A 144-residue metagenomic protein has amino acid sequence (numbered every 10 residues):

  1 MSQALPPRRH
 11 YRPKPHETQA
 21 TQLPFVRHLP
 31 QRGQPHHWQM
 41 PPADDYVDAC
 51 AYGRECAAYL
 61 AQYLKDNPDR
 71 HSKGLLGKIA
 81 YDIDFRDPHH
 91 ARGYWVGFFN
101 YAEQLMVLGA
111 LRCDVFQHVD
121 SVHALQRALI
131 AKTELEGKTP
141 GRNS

Functional and structural regions predicted by a protein language model:
M1-S144: Intrinsic-disorder/low-complexity detector
